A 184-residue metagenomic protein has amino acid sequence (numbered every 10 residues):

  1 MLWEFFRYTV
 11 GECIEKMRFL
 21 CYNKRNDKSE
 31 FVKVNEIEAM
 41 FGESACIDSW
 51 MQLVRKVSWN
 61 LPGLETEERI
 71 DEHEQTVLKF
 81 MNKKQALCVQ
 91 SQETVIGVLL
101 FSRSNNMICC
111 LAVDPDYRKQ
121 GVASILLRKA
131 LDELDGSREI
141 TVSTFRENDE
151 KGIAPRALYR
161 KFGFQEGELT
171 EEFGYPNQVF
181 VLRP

Functional and structural regions predicted by a protein language model:
Y8-T9, F19-Y22: Short, positively charged and aromatic/hydrophobic N-terminal segments
S29-Q52: A short beta-loop-alpha structural element at the N-terminal edge of CoA-dependent acyl/N-acetyltransferase catalytic
S44-C110, D114-D116, L127-R128, E133: Acetyl-CoA-dependent GNAT
L111-V122, F145-N148: A short, internal acetyl-CoA/4′-phosphopantetheine-binding micro-motif in the GNAT/acyltransferase core
S124, E147-E168: Conserved active-site alpha-helix within GNAT-family acetyltransferase domains
L134-N148: Conserved GNAT acetyl-CoA-binding A-motif
F173-N177: Short acidic/glycine-enriched loop/turn segments that link adjacent beta-strands
